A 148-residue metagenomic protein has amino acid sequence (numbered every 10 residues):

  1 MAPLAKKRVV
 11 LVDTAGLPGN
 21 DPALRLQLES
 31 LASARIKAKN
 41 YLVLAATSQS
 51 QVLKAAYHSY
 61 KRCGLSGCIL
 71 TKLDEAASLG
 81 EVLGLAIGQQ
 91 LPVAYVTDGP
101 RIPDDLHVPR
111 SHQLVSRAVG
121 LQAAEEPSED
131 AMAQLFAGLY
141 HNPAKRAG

Functional and structural regions predicted by a protein language model:
M1-L26, S33-R35, L42-A46: Switch II (G3) loop of P-loop NTPases
R8, V12, K61, L65 (+1 more regions): A polyampholytic, Gly/Pro-enriched intrinsically disordered region
L17, T47-Q49, D74-A76: Short beta->alpha connector loops
G19-Q27, V52-K54, S78-E81: Conserved ATPase-coupling elements of RecA-like P-loop NTPase cores
Q27-E29, Y57-K61, L83-G88, S111: Short, solvent-exposed amphipathic alpha-helical segments in soluble enzyme and RNA/protein-processing domains
K37-L44, K61-P103: Conserved beta-strand/loop subsegment of P-loop NTPase cores
A45-Y60: P-loop NTPase motor core
A86-G148: NTP-binding/hydrolysis catalytic cores, primarily Walker-type P-loop NTPases
